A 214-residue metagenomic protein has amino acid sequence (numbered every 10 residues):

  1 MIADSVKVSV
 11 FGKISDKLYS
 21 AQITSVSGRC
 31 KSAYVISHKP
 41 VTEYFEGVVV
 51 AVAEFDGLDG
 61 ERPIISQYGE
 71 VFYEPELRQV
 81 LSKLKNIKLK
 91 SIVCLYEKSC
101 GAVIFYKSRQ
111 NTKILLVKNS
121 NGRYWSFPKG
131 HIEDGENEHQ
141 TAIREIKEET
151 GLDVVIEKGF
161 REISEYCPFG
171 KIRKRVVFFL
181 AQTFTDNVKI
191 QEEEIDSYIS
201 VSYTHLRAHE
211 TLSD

Functional and structural regions predicted by a protein language model:
M1-C94: Hydrophobic N-terminal alpha-helices or hydrophobic patches in metabolic proteins across all domains of life
C30, K39-V41, R109-Q110, N121-Y124 (+1 more regions): Short, charged/polar surface micro-motifs in flexible loops or helix N-caps
S91-F127: N-terminal strand-loop-strand
K98-C100, T112, K174-V177, D196: Change "...and in nucleic-acid phosphodiester-cleaving endonucleases..." to "...and in nucleic-acid processing enzymes
I104, L116, L180-Q182, S202: Short, well-ordered beta-strand micro-motif
F127-F160: The catalytic Nudix box helix
K147, G151-N187: Active-site segment of metal-dependent pyrophosphate-handling enzymes, primarily the Nudix hydrolase catalytic core
T204-T211: Conserved small/polar residues in nucleotide/adenosyl-binding loops
